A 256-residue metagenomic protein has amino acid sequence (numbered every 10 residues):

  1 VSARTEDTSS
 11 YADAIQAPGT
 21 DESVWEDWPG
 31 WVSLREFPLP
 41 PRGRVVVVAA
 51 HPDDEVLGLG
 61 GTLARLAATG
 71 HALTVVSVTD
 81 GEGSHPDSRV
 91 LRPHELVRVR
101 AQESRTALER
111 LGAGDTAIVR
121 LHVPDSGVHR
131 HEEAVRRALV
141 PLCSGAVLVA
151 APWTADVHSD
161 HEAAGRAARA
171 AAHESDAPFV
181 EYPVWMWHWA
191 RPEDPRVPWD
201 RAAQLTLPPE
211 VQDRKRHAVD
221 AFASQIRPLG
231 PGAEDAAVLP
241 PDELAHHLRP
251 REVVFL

Functional and structural regions predicted by a protein language model:
S2-E181, D213-A221, A233-H247, V254: Active-site beta-strand->loop->alpha-helix modules in alpha/beta enzyme cores, enriched in Gly/His/Asp(Glu)
Q16, W187, R227, R251-V253: Short linear sequence elements within intrinsically disordered, low-complexity coil regions
E26-V32, M186-A190, D200: Short linear interaction motif-like sites in intrinsically disordered regions of transcription factors
D125, A202-Q204, R251: Generic secondary-structure boundary/loop-capping signal
E174-P198: Short, flexible loop segments at boundaries between secondary-structure elements
A190-A233: A conserved mid-domain beta-alpha-beta active-site/ligand-binding segment of alpha/beta enzyme cores
